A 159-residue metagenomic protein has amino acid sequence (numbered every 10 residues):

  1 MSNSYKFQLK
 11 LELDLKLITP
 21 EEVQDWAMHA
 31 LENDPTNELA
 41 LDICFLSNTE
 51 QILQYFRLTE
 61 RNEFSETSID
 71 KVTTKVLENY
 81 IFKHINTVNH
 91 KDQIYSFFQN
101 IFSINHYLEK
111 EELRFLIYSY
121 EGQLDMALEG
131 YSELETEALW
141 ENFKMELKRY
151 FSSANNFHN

Functional and structural regions predicted by a protein language model:
M1-N159: Acidic, Ser/Pro/Thr-rich low-complexity regulatory regions and the short amphipathic helical interaction modules they
